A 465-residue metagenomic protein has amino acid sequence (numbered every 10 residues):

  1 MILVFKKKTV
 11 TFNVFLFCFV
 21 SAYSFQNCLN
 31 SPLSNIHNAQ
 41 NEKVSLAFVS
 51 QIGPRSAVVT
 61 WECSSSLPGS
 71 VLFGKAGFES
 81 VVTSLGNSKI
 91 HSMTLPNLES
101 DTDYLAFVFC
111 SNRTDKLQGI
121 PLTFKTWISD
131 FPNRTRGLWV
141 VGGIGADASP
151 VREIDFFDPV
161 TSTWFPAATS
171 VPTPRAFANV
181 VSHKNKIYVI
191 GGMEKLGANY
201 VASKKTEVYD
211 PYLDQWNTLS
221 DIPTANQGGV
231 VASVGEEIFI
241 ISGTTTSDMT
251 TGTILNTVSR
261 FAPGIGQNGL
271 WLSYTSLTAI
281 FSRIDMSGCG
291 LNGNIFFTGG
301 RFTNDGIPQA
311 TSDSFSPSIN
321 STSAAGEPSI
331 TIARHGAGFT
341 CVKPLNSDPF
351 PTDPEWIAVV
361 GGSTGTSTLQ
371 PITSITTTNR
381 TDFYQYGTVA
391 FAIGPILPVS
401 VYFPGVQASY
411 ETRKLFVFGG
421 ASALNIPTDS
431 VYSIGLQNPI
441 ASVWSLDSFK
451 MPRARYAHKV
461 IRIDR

Functional and structural regions predicted by a protein language model:
S21-V49, I128-P132: Bacterial Sec-dependent N-terminal signal peptides
P32-L33, V58, T123-R465: Kelch-like beta-propeller repeat domains
A57-S64: Short edge beta-strand/loop segments characteristic of extracellular beta-sandwich folds
S66-V82: Extracellular low-complexity, O-glycosylation-prone stalks/linkers
S88-T94: Short S/T/G- and acidic-enriched coil/turn segments that sit immediately N-terminal to beta-strands in beta-sandwich
L95-D103: Surface-exposed, short loops/turns at beta-strand junctions within beta-sandwich domains
F109-R113: Beta-strand-rich extracellular modules
